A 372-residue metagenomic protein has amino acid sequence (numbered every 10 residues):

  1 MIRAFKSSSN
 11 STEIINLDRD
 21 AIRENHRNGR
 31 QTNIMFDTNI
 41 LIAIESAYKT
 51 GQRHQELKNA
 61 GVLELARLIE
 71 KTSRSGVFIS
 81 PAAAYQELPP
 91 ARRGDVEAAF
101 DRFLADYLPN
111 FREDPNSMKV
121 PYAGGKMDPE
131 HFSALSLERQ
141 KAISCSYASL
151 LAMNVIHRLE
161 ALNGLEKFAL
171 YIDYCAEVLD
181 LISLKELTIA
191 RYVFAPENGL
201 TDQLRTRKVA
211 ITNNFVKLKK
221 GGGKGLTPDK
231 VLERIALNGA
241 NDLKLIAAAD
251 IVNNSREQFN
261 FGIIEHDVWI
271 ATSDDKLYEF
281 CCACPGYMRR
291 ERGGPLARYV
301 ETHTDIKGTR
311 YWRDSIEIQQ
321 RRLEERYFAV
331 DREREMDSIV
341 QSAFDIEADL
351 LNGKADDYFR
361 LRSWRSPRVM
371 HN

Functional and structural regions predicted by a protein language model:
I2-V268, K276-N372: Active-site-proximal, substrate-binding regions of enzyme catalytic domains and RNA-binding/basic surfaces
S273: Catalytic binding pocket for nucleotide-activated donors in carbohydrate/polymer assembly enzymes
